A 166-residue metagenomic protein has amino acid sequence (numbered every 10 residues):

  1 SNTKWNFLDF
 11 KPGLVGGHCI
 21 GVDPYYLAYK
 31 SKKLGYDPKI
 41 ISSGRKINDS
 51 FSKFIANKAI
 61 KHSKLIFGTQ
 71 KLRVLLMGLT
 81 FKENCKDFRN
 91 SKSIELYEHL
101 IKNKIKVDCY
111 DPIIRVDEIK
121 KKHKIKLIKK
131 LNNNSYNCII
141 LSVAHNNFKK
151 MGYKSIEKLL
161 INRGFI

Functional and structural regions predicted by a protein language model:
S1-I166: Structural/interface elements that position substrates and couple domains in central-metabolism enzymes
